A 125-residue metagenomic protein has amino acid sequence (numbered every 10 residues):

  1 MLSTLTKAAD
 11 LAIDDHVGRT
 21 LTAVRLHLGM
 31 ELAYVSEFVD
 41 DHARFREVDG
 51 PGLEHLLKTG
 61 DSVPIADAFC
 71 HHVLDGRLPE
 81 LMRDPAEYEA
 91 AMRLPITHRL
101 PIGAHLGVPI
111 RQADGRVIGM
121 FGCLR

Functional and structural regions predicted by a protein language model:
M1-P64: Intrinsically disordered, low-complexity terminal regulatory regions
M30, H105, I118: Short coil/loop residues immediately preceding or within conserved phosphate-binding loops of NTP-utilizing enzyme
F38, H42-A43, E54-H98, G103: Regulatory sensory and allosteric helical modules in signal-transduction proteins and certain transcription factors
G103-Q112: A short, aliphatic-rich beta-strand micro-motif
M120-R125: Short beta-strand-to-loop transition segments that serve as allosteric relay/switch motifs in sensory/regulatory domains
